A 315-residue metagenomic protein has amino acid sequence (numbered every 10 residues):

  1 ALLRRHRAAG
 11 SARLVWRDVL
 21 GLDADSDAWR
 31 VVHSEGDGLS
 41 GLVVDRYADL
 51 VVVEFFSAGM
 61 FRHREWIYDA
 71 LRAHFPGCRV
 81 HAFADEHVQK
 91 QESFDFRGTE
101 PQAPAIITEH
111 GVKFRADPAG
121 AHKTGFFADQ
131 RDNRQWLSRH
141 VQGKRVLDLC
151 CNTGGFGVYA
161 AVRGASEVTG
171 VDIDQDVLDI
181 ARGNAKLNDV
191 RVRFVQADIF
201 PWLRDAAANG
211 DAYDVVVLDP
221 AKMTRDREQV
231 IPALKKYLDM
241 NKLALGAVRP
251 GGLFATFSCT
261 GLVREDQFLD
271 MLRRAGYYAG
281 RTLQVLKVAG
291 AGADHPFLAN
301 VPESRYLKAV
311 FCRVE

Functional and structural regions predicted by a protein language model:
A1-A48: Non-catalytic accessory regions of SAM-dependent methyltransferases
V32-D45, F61-F127, Q135: Non-catalytic substrate-recognition/targeting regions of SAM-dependent transferases
G143-C150: Conserved class I S-adenosyl-L-methionine
T153-S166: Conserved SAM-binding loop of SAM-dependent methyltransferases across substrates and taxa, primarily the Class I
E167-D172: Conserved SAM-binding motif I beta-strand of class I
D176-D214: S-adenosyl-L-methionine
V177, Y213-L243: Mobile active-site "lid"/loop adjacent to the S-adenosyl-L-methionine
D239, L253-E315: C-terminal catalytic and target-recognition region of SAM-dependent MTase-like enzymes, primarily methyltransferases
